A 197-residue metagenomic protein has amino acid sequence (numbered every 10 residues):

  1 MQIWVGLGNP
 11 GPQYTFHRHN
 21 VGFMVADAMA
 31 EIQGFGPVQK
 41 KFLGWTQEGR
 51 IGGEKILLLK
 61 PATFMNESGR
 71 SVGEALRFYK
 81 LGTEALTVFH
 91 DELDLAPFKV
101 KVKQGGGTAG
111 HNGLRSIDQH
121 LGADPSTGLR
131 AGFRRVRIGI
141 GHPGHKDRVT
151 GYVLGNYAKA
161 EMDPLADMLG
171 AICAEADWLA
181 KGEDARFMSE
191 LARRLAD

Functional and structural regions predicted by a protein language model:
Q2-G105, L114-R137, P143-R148, A166-G170 (+1 more regions): Nucleotide and nucleotide-moiety/phosphate-recognizing core
K101-G107, V153-Y157: Short glycine-enriched, charge-decorated loop/helix-capping segments at active-site entrances that position
G110: DNA-recognition element of transcription regulators
K146-A166: Short, electropositive alpha-helical surface patch
